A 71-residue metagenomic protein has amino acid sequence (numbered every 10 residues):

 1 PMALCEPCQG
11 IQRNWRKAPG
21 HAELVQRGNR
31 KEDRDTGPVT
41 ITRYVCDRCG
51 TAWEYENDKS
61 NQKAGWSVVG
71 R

Functional and structural regions predicted by a protein language model:
P1-M2, T42: Short, structured interface segments that constitute the first stable element of a domain
M2-G37: Short recognition patches in nucleic-acid-associated and regulatory proteins
C8-I11, E56, V69: Small disulfide-bonded, cysteine-rich extracellular recognition modules and tandem repeats
D33-Q62: Short metal-binding segments enriched for Cys and/or His
Q62-R71: A short, surface-exposed interaction/processing loop segment used at functional sites
